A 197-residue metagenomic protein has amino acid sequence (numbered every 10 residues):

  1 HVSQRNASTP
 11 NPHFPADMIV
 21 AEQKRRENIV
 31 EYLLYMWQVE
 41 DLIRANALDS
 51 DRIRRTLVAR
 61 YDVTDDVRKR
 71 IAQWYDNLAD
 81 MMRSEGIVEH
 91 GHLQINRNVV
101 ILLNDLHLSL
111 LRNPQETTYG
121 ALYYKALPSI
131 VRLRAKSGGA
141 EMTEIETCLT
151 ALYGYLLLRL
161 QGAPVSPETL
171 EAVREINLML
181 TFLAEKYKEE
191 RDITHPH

Functional and structural regions predicted by a protein language model:
N11-H13: Intrinsic-disorder-associated, low-complexity terminal segments enriched in Asp/Asn/His/Tyr and depleted of Lys/Arg
I19-H90: N-terminal interaction modules that seed assembly of large macromolecular complexes
V20, D62, R70, A79-R83 (+6 more regions): A structural motif
R55-T56, R97, Y124, L170: Short, charged, amphipathic alpha-helical segments
W74-N77, L102, K125, S129 (+2 more regions): Charge-rich, solvent-exposed alpha-helical interaction surfaces
L93-Y153: A charged, amphipathic interaction segment
V131-H197: Glycine-rich, aromatic-bearing surface loops/beta-hairpins
